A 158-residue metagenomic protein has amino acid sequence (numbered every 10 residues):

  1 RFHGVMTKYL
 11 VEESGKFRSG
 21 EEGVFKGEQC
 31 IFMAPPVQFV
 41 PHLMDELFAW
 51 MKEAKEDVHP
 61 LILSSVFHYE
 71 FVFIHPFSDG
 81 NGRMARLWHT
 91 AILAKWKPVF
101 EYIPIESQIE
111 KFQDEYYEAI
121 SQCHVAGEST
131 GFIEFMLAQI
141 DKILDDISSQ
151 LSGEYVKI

Functional and structural regions predicted by a protein language model:
R1-I158: FIC/Doc superfamily catalytic core
